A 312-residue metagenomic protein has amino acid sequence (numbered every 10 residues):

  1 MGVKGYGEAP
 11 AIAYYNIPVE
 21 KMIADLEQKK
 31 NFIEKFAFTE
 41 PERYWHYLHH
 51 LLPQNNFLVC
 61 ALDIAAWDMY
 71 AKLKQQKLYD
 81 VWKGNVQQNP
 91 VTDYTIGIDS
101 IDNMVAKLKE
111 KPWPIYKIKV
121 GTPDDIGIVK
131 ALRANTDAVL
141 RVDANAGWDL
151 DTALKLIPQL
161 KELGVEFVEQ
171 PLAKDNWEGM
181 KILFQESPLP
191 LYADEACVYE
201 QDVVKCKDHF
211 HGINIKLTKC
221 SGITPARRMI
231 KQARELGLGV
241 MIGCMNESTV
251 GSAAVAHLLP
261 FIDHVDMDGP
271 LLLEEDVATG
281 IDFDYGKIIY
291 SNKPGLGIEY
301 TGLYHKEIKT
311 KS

Functional and structural regions predicted by a protein language model:
G2, L62, Q75, D143 (+5 more regions): Conserved, mostly hydrophobic/aromatic
K4-L73: Metal- or metallocofactor-binding catalytic centers and their adjacent structured scaffolds across diverse enzyme
G5-G7, P90-I96, P114-I118, L140-A144 (+5 more regions): Hydrophobic faces of well-ordered beta-strands that scaffold small-molecule active sites in alpha/beta enzyme cores
H46, K72, Q76-P90, G286-S291: N-terminal amphipathic alpha-helix/helix-capping segment at the start of soluble metabolic enzymes
D80-S187: Metal-dependent enolase-superfamily TIM-barrel catalytic cores that perform enediolate-based chemistry
L156-V168, K207-I213, H257-A278: Structural recognition of alpha->loop->beta junctions
D175-M267: Catalytic alpha/beta core domains of metabolic enzymes, predominantly
M245-S312: Flexible C-terminal active-site loop/helix
